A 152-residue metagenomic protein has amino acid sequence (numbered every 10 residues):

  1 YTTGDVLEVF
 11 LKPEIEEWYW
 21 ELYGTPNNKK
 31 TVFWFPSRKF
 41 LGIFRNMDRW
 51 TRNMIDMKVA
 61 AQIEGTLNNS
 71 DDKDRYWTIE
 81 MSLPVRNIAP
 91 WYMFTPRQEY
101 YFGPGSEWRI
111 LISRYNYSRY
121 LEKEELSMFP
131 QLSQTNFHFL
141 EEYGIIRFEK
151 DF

Functional and structural regions predicted by a protein language model:
Y1-F152: Structural preference for beta-rich elements and adjacent junctions enriched in aromatics
